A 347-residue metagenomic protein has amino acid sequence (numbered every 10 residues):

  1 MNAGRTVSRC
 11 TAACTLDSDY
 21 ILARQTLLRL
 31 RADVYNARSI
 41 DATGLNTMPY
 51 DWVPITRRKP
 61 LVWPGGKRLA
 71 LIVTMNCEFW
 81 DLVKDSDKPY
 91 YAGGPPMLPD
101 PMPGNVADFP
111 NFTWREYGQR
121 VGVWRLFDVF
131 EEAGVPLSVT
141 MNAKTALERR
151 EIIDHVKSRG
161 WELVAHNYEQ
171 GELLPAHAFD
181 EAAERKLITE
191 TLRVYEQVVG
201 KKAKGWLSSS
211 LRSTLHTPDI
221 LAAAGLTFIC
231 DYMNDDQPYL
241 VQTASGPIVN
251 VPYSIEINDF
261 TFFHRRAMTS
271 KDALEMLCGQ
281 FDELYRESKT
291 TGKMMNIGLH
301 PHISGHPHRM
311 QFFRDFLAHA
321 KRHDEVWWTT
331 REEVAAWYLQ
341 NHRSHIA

Functional and structural regions predicted by a protein language model:
T6-V7, L30: Composition-driven detection of intrinsically disordered, low-complexity segments
I21-R24, L30, Y35-A42: Short, positively charged and aromatic/hydrophobic N-terminal segments
I40-V249, L274-I297, I303-A347: Catalytic alpha-helical scaffold of carbohydrate-active enzymes acting on polysaccharides/glycoconjugates
P252-F281: A conserved mid-domain beta-alpha-beta active-site/ligand-binding segment of alpha/beta enzyme cores
